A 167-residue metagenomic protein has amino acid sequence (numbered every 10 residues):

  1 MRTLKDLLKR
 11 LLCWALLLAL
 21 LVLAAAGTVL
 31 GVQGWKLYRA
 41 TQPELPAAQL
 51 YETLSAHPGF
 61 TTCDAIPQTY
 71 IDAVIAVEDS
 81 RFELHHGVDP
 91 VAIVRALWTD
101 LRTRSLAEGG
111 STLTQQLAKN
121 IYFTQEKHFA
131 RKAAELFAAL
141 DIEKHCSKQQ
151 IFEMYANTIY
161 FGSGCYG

Functional and structural regions predicted by a protein language model:
R2-G167: Juxtamembrane regions of bacterial inner-membrane/periplasmic proteins, predominantly the peptidoglycan biogenesis
